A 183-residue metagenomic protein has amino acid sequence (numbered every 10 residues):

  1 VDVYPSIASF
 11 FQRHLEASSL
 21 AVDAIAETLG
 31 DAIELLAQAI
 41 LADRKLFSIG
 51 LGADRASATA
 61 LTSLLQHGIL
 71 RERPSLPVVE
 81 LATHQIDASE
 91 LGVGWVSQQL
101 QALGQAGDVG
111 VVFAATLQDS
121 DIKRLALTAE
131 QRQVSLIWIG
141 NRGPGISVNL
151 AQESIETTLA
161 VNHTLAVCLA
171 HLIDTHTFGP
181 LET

Functional and structural regions predicted by a protein language model:
V1-D23: Generic N-terminal amphipathic, Lys/Arg-enriched alpha-helix
A21-A42: A short, well-structured juxtamembrane/interface segment
L35-G104: Glycine-rich, small/polar surface segments that engage phosphate groups of diverse ligands
K45-I49, A106-Q118: A short, small-residue-rich loop immediately preceding and capping a beta-strand
L46-F47, Q133-L136: Hydrophobic beta-strand scaffold residues
G50, A82, A114, W138-G140: Short beta-strand/turn micro-motifs composed of small residues that flank or help shape donor/cofactor-binding pockets
T62-H67, A126-R132: Short, solvent-exposed amphipathic alpha-helical segments in soluble enzyme and RNA/protein-processing domains
S135, I139-T183: Short alpha-helices
